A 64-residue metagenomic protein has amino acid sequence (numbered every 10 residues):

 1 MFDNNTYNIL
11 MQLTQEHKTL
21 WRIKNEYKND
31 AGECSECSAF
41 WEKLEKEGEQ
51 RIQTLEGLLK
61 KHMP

Functional and structural regions predicted by a protein language model:
M1-P64: Iron-associated oxidoreductase/ferritin-like identity signal
